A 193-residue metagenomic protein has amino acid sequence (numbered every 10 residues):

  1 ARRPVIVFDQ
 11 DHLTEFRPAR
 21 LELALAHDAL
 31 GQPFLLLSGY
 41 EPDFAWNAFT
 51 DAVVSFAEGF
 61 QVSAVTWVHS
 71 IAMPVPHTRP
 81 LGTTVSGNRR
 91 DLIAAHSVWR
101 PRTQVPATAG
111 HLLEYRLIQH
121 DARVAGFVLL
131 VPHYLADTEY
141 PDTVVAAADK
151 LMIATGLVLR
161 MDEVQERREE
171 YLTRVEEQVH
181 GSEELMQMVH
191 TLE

Functional and structural regions predicted by a protein language model:
A1, A64-S70, E163-Q165: A generic structural motif
A1-E41: N-terminal short beta-loop-beta anion/metal-coordinating cradle
A24-G31, A57-E58, L117-H120: Solvent-exposed alpha-helices and their adjacent loops that cap or buttress functional pockets in soluble metabolic
Q32, Y40-D91: Internal, conserved structured core segments that host functional sites
L35-L37, T66, R123-V128: Hydrophobic/aromatic beta-strand patches that form the interior of the parallel beta-sheet core in alpha/beta enzyme
V62, A122, L157: Short glycine/serine/threonine/alanine-rich loop segments
P74-A154, V175: Catalytic cores of processing enzymes, dominated by hydrolases/peptidases, characterized by acidic/His-rich
L135-E193: A conserved C-terminal secondary-structure "cap"
